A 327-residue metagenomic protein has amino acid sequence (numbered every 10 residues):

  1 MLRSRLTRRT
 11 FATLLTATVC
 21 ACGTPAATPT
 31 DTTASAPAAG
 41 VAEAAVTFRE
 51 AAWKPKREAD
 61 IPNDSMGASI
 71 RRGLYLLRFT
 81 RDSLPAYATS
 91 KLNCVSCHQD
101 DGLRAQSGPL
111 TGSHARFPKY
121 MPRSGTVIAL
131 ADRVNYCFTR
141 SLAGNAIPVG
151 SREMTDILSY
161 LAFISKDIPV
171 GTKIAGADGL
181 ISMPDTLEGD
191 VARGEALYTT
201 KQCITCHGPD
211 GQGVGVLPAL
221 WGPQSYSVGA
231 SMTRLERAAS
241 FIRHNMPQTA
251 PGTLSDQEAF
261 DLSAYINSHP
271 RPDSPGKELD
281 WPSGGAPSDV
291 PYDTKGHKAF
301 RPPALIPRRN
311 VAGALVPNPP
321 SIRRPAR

Functional and structural regions predicted by a protein language model:
L2-L74, T80, P118-A192, P209 (+1 more regions): Post-cleavage N-terminal segment of exported redox proteins
S65-D101, V170-I174, I181-W221, L235: Sequence/structural segment immediately N-terminal to covalent heme-attachment motifs in c-type and related
L77-L84, H98-D101, C137-N145, L161-I168 (+5 more regions): Sec/Tat-exported extracytoplasmic proteins
D82-T89, N145-G150, V170-I174, A250-Q257 (+1 more regions): Surface-exposed patches in mature extracellular/periplasmic domains of secreted proteins
P85-A131, Q212-P247: Gly/Gly-Pro-rich "capping" loops immediately C-terminal to redox-active cysteine motifs in periplasmic/lumenal
G222-D280: Active-site/pore-lining binding-face segments in mid-to-C-terminal subdomains
L254, I266-P270, D289-R309: C-terminal functional regions that serve as terminal interaction/effector modules
D280-P291: Post-kinase regulatory C-tail/linker adjacent to protein kinase catalytic domains
